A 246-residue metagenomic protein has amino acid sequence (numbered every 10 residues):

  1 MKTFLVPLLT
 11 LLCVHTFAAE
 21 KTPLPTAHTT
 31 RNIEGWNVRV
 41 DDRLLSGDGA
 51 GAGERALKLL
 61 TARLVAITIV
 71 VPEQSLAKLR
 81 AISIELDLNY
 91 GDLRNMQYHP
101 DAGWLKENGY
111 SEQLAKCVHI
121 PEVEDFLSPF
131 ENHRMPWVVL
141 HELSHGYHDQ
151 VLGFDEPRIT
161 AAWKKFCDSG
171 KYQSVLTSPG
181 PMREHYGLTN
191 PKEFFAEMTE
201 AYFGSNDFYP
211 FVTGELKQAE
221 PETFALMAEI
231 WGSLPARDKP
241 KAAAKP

Functional and structural regions predicted by a protein language model:
F4-V14: Sec-dependent N-terminal signal peptides
T16-E20: Boundary at the C-terminal end of the N-terminal hydrophobic targeting segment
L24, A102-D125, P129, W163-P246: Metalloprotease/metallohydrolase-associated module, dominated by Zn2+-dependent proteases
T26, I33, L79-A81: Extracytoplasmic
T30-E54: Acidic/histidine-rich, surface-exposed loop or edge segments in extracytoplasmic proteins
W36, V139, E193-E197: Short N-proximal segments of mature Sec-exported proteins
E54-D168, F224: Acidic/His-rich structured neighborhood in mature extracellular/periplasmic domains
